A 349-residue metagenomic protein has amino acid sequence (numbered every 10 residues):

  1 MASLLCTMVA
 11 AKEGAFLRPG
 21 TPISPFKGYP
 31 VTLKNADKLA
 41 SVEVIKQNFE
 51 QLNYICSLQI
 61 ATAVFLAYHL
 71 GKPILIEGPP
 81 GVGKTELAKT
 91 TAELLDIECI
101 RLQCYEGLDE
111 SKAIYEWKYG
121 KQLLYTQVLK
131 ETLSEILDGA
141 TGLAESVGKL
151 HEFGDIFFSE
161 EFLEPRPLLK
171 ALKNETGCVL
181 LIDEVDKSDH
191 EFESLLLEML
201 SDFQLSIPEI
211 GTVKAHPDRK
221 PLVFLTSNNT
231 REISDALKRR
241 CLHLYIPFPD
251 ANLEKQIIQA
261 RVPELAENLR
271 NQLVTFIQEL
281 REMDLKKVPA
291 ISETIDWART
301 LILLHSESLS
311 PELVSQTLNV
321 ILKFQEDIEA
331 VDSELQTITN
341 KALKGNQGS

Functional and structural regions predicted by a protein language model:
T7, P25-S349: C-terminal regulatory/interaction module of P-loop NTP-utilizing enzymes
